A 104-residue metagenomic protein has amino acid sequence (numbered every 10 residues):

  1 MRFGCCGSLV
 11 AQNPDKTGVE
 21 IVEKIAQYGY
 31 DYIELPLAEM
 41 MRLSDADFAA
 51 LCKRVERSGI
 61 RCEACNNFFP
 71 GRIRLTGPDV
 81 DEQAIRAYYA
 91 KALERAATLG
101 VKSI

Functional and structural regions predicted by a protein language model:
M1-S103: N-terminal pre-domain/capping segments
